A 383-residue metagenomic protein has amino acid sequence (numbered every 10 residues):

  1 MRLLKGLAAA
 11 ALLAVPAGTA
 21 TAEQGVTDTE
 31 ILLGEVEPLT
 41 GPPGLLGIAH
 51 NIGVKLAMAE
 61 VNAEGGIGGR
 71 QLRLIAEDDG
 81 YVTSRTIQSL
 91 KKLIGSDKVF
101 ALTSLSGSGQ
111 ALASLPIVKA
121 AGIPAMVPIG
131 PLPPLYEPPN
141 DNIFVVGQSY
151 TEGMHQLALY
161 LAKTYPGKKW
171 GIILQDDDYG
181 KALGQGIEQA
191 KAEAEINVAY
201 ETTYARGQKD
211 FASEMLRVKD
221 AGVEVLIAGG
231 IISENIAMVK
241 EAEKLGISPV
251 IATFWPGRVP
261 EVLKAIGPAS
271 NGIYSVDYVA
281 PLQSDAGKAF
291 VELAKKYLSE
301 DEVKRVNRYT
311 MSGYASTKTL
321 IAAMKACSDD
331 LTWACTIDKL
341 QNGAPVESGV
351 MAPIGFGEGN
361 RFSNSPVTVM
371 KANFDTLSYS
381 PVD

Functional and structural regions predicted by a protein language model:
M1-L32, D383: Short, low-complexity disordered leader/linker segments with a strong preference for bacterial N-terminal type II
A20-E35, G66-Q71, A162-K169: Immediate post-signal peptide segment of exported/extracytoplasmic ligand-binding proteins
G25-K55, E77-T83, S106-G107, I173-A182 (+3 more regions): Extracytoplasmic "Venus flytrap"
E30-L32, L45-I52, E60, E64-E137 (+3 more regions): Beta-alpha junction/loop-to-helix N-cap segments that form part of ligand/metal-binding clefts
T86, V146-K169, K209-A212, N235 (+3 more regions): Hydrophobic alpha-helical segments within soluble ligand-binding/sensing domains
K98-E201, V250-Y274: Extracytoplasmic ligand/sensor domains, especially the bilobed periplasmic-binding protein
V239-Y314, Y379: Extracellular/periplasmic periplasmic-binding protein-like sensory domains
S299-T310, I321-L377: Segments of small-molecule ligand-sensing domains
